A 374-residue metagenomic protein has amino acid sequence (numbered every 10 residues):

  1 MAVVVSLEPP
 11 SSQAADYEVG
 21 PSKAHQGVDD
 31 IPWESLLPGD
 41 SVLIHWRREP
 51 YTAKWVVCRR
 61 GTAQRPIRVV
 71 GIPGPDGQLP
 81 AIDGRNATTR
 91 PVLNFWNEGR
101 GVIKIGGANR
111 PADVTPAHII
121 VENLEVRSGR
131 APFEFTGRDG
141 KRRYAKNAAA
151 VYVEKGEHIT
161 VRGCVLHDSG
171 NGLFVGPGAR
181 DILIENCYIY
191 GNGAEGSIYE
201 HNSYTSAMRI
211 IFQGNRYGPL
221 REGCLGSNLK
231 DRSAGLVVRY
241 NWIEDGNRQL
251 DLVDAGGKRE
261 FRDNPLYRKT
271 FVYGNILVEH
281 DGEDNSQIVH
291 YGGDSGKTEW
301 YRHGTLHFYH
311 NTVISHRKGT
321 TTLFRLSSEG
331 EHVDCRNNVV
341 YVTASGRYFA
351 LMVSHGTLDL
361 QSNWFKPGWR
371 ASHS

Functional and structural regions predicted by a protein language model:
M1-S6: Bacterial N-terminal signal peptides
S12-Y51, W55-V57, V102-K104, N109: Acidic Gly/Asp/Thr-rich repetitive segments characteristic of extracellular carbohydrate-active and adhesion proteins
V19, V42-I44, I67, I189 (+1 more regions): Hydrophobic aliphatic residue packing
W33-T88, D113-L124: Beta-solenoid repeat scaffold
Y51-W55, G77-A117, V126-S374: Glycine- and acidic/polar-rich repeat regions and solenoidal domains
